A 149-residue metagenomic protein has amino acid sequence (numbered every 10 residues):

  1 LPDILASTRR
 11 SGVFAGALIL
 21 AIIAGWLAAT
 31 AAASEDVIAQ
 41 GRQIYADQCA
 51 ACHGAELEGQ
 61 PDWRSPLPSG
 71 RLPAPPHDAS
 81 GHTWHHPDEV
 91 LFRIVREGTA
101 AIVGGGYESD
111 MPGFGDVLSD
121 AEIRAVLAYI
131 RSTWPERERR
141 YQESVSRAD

Functional and structural regions predicted by a protein language model:
L1-R9: N-terminal secretory signal peptides that target proteins for export/translocation
A15-W26: Bacterial N-terminal signal peptides
G25-A46, R140-D149: Electrostatic cytochrome c docking/interface patches
W26, R71-L72, G106: Short, solvent-exposed loop/turn segments at the edges of secondary structure
R42, E58-F92, D110-L118: Gly/Gly-Pro-rich "capping" loops immediately C-terminal to redox-active cysteine motifs in periplasmic/lumenal
A46-D47, A55, D88, V103-D149: Flexible coil segments in periplasmic/lumen-exposed cytochrome c-class electron-transfer proteins
A51: Short, cysteine/histidine-rich loop/knuckle motifs that typically chelate Zn2+
E97-A100: Glycine-rich, acidic and aromatic/proline-enriched surface loops and short helix-turn segments that act as binding
